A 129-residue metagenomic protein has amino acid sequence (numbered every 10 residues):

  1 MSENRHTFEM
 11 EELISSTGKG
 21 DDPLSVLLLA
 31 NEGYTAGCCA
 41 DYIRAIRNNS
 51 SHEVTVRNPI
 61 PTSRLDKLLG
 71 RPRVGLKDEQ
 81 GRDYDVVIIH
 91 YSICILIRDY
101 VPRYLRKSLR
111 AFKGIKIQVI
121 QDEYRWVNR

Functional and structural regions predicted by a protein language model:
M1-T7: N-terminal acidic, proline/glycine-rich, low-complexity intrinsically disordered segments
E3, S16-T17: Compositionally biased regions
F8-E9, I14, L27-R129: Extended catalytic core of nucleotide-activated donor transferases of GT-like folds
T17-V26: A short, charged/proline- and glycine-enriched loop that marks the coil->beta-strand transition at the N-terminal
